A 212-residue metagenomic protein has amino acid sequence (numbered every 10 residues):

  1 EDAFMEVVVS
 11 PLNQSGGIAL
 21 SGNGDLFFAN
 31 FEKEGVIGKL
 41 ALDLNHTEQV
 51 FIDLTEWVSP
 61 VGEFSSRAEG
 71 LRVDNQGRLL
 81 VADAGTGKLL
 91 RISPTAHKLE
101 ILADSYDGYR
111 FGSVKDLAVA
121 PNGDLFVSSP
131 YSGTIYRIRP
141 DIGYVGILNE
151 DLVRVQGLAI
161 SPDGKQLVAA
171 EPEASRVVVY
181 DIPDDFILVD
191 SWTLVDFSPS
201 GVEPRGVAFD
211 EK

Functional and structural regions predicted by a protein language model:
F4, V9-D25, W57-L79, D107-F126 (+3 more regions): Beta-rich, blade/repeat-based domains predominating in secreted/periplasmic proteins but also intracellular
V7, E48-T55, E100-S105, G146-E150 (+1 more regions): Beta-propeller fold detector
F27-D53: Beta-propeller domains
F31-E32, A84-G85, P130-Y131, P172 (+2 more regions): Short loop/turn segments immediately following the C-termini of beta-strands
E34-G38, G87-L90, G133-I135, S175-V178: Structural signal for beta-propeller blades
A41-H46, S93-H97, I138-G143, I182-F186: Short loop/turn segments that connect beta-strands within beta-propeller blades
L79-G87: Ordered, amphipathic secondary-structure segments that act as subunit-interaction surfaces in large macromolecular
Q166-A169, E173-S198, V202: Anionic-ligand binding region
